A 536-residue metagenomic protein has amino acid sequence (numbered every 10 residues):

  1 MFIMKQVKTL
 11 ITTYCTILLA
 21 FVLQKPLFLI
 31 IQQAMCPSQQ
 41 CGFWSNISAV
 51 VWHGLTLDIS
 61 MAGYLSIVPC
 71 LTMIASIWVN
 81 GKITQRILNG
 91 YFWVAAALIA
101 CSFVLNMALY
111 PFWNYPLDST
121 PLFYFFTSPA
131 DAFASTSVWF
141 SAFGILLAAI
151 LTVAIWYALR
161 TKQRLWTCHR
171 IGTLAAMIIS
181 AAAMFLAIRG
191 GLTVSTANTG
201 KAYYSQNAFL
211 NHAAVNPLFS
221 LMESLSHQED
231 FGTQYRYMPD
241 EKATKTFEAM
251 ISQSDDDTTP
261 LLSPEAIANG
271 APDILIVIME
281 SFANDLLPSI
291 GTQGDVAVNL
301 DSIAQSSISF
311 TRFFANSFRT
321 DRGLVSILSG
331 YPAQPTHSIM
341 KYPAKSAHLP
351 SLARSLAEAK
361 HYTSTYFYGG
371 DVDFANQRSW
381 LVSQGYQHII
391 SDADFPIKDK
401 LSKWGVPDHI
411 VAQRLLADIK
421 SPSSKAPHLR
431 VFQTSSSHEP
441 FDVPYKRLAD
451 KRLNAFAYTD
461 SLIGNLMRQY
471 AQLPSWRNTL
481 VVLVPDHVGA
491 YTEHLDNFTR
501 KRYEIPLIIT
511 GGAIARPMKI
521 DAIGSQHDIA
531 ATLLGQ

Functional and structural regions predicted by a protein language model:
M1-V7, P272, N299: Compositionally biased, low-complexity segments enriched in small residues
F2-D230: Transmembrane and membrane-interface helices of multi-pass, inner-membrane envelope-modifying transferases
A20, S119, P129, V215-L218 (+5 more regions): Alpha-helix initiation and N-capping motif
I83-I87, G232-A243, I339-A344: Short alpha-helical "patches" and their helix-cap loops
S141-F143, L147, E241-E248, L381: Long, well-ordered, tryptophan-enriched scaffold segments
N207, A214-F219, E223-L262, Q305: The feature marks either
E248-Q536: Solvent-exposed soluble domains appended to multi-pass membrane proteins
